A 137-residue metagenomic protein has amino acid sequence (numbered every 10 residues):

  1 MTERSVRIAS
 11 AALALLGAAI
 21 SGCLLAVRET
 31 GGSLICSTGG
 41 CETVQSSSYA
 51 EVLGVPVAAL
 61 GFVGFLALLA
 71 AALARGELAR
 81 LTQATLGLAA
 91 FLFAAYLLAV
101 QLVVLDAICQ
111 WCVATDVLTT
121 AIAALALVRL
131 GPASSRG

Functional and structural regions predicted by a protein language model:
M1-G137: Membrane-interfacial helix-loop segments of redox and metal-homeostasis proteins, especially TM-loop-TM junctions
